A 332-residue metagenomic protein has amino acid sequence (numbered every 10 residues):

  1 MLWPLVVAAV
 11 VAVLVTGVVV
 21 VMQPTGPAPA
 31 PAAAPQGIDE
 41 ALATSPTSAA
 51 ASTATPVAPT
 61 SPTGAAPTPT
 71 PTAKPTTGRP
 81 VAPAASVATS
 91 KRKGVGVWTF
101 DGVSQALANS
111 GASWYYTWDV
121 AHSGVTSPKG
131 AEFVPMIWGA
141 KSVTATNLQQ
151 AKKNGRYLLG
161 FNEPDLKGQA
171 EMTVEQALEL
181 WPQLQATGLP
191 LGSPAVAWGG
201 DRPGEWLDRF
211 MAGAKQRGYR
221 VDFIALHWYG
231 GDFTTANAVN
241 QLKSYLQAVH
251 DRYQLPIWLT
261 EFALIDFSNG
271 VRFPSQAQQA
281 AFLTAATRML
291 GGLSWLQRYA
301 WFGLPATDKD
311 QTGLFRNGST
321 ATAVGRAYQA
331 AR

Functional and structural regions predicted by a protein language model:
M1-A32, Q36-D39, V134, M289 (+2 more regions): Aromatic-rich peripheral "rim/lid" segments of glycoside hydrolase catalytic domains that contact and position glycan
V18-K91: N-terminal low-complexity, Pro/Thr-rich disordered segments that flank secretion/membrane-targeting signals
T89-L159, D165-E171: N-terminal carbohydrate-binding/catalytic regions of secreted carbohydrate-active enzymes
R92-V97, S113-W118, E132-I137, R156-F161 (+4 more regions): Structural recognition of the beta-strand scaffold that forms the well-ordered cores of secreted hydrolase catalytic
T99-V103, D119-G124, W138-S142, E163-K167 (+5 more regions): Solvent-exposed loop/turn segments at secondary-structure junctions within structured extracellular/periplasmic domains
Q105-S110, H122-E132, A145-R156, E179-G188 (+3 more regions): Acidic (Asp/Glu)-rich catalytic clusters
N162, L207-A248, L255-F267, Q297 (+1 more regions): Aromatic- and acid-rich polysaccharide-binding/catalytic face of secreted or lumenal carbohydrate-active enzymes
G192-V196, Y253-A281, W301-R316: Active-site clefts of carbohydrate-active enzymes
